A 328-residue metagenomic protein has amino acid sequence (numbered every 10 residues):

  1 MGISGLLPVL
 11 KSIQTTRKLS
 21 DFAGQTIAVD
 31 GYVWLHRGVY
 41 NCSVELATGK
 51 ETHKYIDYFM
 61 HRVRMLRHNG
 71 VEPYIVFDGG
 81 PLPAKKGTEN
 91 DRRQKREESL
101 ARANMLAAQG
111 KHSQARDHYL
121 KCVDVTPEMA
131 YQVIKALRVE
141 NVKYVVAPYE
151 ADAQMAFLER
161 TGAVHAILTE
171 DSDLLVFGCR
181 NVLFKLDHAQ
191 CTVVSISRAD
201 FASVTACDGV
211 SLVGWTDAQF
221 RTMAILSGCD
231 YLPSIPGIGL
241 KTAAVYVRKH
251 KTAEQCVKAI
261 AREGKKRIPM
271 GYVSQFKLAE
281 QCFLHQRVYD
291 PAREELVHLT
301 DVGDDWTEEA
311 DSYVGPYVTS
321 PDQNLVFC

Functional and structural regions predicted by a protein language model:
G2-Q14, D21-P148, Q154-L158: Noncatalytic, basic helical substrate-engagement surface that gates or grips nucleic-acid strands
K18-A23, A206-C328: Non-catalytic nucleic-acid-binding/docking modules located in mid-to-C-terminal regions of nucleic-acid enzymes
Y32, V76-G80, E170, K241 (+1 more regions): Structured beta-strand/turn binding interfaces of compact recognition modules in eukaryotic regulators
V33, K54-R64, Y131, K135 (+7 more regions): Amphipathic alpha-helical interface elements that mediate macromolecular binding in regulatory proteins
G38, K85-K86, V146-A147, F177-G178 (+4 more regions): Intrinsically disordered, low-complexity regions enriched in proline, serine, glycine and charged residues
E45-I56, D91-A101, V182-I196, A253-I260 (+1 more regions): Aromatic/acidic cage segments in peptide-binding pockets
Q154, E159-Y231: Long, highly charged, low-complexity intrinsically disordered interaction regions that mediate electrostatic DNA/RNA
